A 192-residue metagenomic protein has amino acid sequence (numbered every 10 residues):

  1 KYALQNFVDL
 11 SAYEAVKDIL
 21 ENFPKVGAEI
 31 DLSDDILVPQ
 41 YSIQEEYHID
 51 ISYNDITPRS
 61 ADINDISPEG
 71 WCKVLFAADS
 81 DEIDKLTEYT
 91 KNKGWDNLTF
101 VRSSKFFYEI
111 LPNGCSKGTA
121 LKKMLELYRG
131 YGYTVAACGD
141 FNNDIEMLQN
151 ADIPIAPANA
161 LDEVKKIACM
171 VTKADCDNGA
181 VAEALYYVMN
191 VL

Functional and structural regions predicted by a protein language model:
K1-Y13: Glycine/small-residue-rich loop that forms an oxyanion/phosphate-binding "nest" at active or ligand-binding sites
A3, K105, N159: Residue-level signal for pocket-adjacent positions within structured domains
V8-L10, A61, D81, N159 (+1 more regions): Short coil/turn linker and secondary-structure boundary residues
E14-D18, N22-C138: Conserved acidic, metal-coordinating active-site core of Asp-based, Mg2+-dependent phosphoryl-transfer enzymes
E109-L192: Mg2+-dependent phosphoryl-transfer enzymes with acidic/Ser/Thr/Gly-rich catalytic loops
